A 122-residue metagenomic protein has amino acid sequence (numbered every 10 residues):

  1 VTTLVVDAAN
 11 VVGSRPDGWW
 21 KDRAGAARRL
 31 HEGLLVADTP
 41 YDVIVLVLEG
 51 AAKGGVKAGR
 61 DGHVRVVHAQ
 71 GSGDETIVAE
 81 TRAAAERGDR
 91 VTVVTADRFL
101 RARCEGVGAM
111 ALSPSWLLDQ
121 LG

Functional and structural regions predicted by a protein language model:
T2-V5, N10-G122: Nuclease catalytic cores that cleave nucleic-acid phosphodiester bonds, predominantly acidic two-metal-ion
